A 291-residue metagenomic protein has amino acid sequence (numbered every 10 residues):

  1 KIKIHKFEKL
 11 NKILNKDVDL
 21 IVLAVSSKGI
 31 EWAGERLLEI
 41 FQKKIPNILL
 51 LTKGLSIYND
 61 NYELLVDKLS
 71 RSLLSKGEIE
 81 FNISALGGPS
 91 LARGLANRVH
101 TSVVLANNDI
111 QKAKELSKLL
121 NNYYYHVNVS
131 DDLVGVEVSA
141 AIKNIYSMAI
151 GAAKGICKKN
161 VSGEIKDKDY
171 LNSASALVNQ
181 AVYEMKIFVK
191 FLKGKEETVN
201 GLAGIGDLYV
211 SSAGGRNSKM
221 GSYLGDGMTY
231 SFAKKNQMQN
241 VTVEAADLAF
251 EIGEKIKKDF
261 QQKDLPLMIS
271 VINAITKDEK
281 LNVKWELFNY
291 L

Functional and structural regions predicted by a protein language model:
K3-N11, N15-R98, L116: Rossmann-like NAD(P)(H) cofactor-binding subdomain of soluble oxidoreductases
S27-E31, V127-S130, V271: Glycine-rich anion/phosphate-binding loops
L37, L69, E184-V189, I252: Hydrophobic alpha-helical packing residues
I40, L74-N82, H100-E197: Internal alpha-helical scaffold of NAD(P)-dependent oxidoreductase catalytic cores
L50, L86, A141-I142, I205: Alpha-helical architecture
L55-Y58, V136-E137, V210, V241: Short, small-residue-enriched loops and turns at beta-alpha junctions that line or gate enzyme active sites
K143, I150-K158, K168-D169, S175 (+2 more regions): NAD(P)-dependent Rossmann-like dehydrogenase/reductase catalytic/cofactor-binding core
